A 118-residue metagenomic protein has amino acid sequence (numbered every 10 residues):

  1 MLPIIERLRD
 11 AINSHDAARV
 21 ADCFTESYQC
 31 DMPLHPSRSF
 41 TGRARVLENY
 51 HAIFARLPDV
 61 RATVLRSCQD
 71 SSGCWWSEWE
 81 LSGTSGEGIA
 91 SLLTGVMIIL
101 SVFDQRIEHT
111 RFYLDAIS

Functional and structural regions predicted by a protein language model:
E6-I12, F24-R38: Short, solvent-exposed secondary-structure junction/capping segments
N13, D31, L47-S118: A beta-strand edge to alpha-helix "cap/lid" segment located at domain peripheries
H15-R19: Short helix-adjacent coil turns
S37-E48: Short beta-edge strand/loop motif at the mouth of beta-sheet-based domains
